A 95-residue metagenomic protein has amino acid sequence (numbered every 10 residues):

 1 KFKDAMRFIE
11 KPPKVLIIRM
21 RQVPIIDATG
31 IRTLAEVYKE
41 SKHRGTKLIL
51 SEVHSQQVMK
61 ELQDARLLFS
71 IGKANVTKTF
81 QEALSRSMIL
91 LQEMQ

Functional and structural regions predicted by a protein language model:
K1-Q95: Structured cytosolic domains appended to multi-pass membrane proteins
